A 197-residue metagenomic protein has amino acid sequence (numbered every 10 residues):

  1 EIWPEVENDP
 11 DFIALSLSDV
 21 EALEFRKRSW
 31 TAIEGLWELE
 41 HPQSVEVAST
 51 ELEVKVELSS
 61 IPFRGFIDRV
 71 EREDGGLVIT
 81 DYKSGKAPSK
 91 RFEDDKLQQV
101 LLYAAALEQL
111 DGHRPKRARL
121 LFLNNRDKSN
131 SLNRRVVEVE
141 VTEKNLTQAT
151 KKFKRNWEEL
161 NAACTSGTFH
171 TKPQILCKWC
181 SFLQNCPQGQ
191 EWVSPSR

Functional and structural regions predicted by a protein language model:
E1-T50: A non-catalytic, helix-rich entry segment at domain boundaries
D19, S89-E93, H170: Short, charged/polar micro-motifs that form catalytic or ligand-binding hotspots
A32-L39, A106, L110, N156-E159 (+1 more regions): Generic, well-ordered alpha-helical scaffold segments in large soluble proteins
E38, P42, A162, S166-H170 (+1 more regions): Intrinsically disordered or highly flexible coil/loop and linker segments, enriched in small and charged/polar residues
A48, L52-A149, R155: Mg2+/Mn2+-dependent nuclease catalytic core
K144-S181: Polybasic (Lys/Arg-rich)
L183, G189: Cys/His-rich metal-chelating microdomains
V193-R197: Short cysteine/histidine-rich metal-coordination sites, predominantly Zn2+-binding motifs
